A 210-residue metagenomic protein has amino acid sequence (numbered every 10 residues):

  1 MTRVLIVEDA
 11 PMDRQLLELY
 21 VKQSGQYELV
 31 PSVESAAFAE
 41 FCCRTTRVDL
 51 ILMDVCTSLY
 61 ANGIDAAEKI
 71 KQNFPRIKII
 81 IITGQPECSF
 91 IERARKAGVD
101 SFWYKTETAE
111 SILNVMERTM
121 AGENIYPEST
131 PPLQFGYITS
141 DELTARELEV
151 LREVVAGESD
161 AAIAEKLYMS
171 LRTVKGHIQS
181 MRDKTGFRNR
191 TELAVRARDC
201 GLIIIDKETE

Functional and structural regions predicted by a protein language model:
E8: Conserved acidic carboxylate
S32-L50: Acidic, metal-coordinating helix/loop segments flanking the phosphotransfer/catalytic sites of two-component signaling
L52-A67: Conserved phosphotransfer microenvironments
I64-R76: Short amphipathic alpha-helix used as the core "switch/output" element in two-component signaling
I91-R95, V99-A145, E149, L202: Short, flexible helix-to-coil linker/hinge segments that flank and couple to helix-turn-helix
G157-E192: Recognition helix of helix-turn-helix DNA-binding domains
D183-E210: Basic, Lys/Arg-enriched C-terminal extension of HTH/homeodomain DNA-binding domains
